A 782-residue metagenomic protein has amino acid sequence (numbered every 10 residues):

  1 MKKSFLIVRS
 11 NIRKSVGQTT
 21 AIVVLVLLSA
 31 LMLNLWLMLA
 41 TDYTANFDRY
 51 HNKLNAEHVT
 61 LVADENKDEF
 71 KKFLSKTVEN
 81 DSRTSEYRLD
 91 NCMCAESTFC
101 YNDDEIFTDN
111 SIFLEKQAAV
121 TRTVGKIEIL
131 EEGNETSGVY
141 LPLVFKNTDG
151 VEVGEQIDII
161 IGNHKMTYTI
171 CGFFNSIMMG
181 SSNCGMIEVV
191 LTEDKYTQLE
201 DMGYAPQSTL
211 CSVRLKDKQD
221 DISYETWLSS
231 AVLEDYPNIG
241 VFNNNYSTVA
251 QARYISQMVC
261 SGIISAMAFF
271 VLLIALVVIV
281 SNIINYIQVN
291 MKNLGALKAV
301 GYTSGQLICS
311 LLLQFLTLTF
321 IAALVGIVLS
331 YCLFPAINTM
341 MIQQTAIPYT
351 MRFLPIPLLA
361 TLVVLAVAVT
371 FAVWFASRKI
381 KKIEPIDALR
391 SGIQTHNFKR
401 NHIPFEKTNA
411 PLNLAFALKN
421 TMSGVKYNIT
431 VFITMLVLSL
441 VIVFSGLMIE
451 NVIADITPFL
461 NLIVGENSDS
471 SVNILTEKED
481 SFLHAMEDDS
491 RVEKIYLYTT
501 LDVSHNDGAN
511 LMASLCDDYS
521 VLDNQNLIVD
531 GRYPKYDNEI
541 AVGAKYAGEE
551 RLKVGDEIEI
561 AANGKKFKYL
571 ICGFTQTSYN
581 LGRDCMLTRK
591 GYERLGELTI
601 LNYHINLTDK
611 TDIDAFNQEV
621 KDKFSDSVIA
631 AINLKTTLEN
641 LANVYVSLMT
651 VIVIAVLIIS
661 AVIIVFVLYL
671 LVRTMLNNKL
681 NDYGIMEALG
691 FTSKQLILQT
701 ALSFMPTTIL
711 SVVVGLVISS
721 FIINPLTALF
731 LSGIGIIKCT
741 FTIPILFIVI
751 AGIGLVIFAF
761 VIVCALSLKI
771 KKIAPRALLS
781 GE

Functional and structural regions predicted by a protein language model:
M1-L31, L312, F398-S439, M675 (+4 more regions): N-terminal Sec/SRP start-transfer signal
K14-Y43, S256-G295, L313-S330, L359-A360 (+6 more regions): Hydrophobic alpha-helical transmembrane segments of multi-pass inner-membrane transport and secretion
G17, L39-Y50, A119-V120, D221-L273 (+8 more regions): Peri-transmembrane interface segments
L37, R88-N134, C171-F173, E188-E193 (+2 more regions): The feature marks short, hydrophobic/small-residue-biased sequence motifs that occur predominantly
T60-L61, L412-K545, K553-D556, I560: Juxtamembrane segments of multi-pass membrane proteins
E128-Y196, R532-R589: Hydrophobic secondary-structure segments that place a key small or acidic residue at a functional site
L324-A360, L698, L710-A777: Short helix-loop junctions at transmembrane helix boundaries
